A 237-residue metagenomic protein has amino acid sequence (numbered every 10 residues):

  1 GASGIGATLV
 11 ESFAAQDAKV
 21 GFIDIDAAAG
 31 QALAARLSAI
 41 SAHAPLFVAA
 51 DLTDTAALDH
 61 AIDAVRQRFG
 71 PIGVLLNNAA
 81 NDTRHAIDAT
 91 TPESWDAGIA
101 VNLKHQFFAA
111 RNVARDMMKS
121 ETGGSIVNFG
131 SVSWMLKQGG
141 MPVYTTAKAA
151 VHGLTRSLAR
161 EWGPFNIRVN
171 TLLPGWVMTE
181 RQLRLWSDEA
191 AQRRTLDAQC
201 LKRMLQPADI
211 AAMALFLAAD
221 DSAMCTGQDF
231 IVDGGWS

Functional and structural regions predicted by a protein language model:
G70, L76, G163, R168 (+1 more regions): Short, small/polar-rich loop/turn modules that mediate ligand/substrate recognition or access, typified
A86-I87, T91-I99, Q182, Q192-T195: Substrate-binding pocket helix/loop in short-chain dehydrogenase/reductase
T90, K137-T145, S157: Active-site loop-to-helix junction immediately N-terminal to the catalytic Tyr of the SDR YXXXK motif in Rossmann-fold
A110, A147, T155: Active-site helix of classical SDR
R115, R160-P164, A223: Alpha-helical segment proximal to the catalytic Tyr-Lys
S131: Residue(s) in the substrate-gating loop at a strand-loop-helix junction that position the organic substrate next
R203-V232: C-terminal substrate-recognition "lid" of short-chain dehydrogenase/reductases
